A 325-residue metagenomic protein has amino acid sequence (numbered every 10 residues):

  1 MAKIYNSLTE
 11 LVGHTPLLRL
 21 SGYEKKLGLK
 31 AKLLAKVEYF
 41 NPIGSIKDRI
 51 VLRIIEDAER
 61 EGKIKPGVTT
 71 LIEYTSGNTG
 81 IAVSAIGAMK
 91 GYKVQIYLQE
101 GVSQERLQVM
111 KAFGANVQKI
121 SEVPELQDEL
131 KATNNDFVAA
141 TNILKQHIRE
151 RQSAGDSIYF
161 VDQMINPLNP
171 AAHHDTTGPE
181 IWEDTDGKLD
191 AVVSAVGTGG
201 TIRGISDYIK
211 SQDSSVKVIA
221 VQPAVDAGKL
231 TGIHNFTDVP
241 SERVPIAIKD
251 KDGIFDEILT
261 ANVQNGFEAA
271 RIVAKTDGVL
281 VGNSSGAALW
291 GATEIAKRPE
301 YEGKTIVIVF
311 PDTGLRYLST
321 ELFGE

Functional and structural regions predicted by a protein language model:
M1-E325: PLP-dependent amino-acid enzyme catalytic core
